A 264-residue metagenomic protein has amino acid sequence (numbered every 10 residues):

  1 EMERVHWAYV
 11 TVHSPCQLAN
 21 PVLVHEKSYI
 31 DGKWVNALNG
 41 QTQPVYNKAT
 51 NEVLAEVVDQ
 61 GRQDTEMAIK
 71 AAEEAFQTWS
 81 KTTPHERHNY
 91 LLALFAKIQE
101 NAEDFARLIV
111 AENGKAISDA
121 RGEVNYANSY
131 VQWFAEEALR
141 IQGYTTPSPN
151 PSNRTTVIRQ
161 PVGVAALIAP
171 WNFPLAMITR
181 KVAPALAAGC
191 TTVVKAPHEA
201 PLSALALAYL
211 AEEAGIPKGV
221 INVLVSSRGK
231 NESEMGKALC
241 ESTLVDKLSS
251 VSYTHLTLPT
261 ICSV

Functional and structural regions predicted by a protein language model:
M2-E56, N89, A93, N125 (+1 more regions): Terminal low-complexity tails and localization/encapsulation signals of metabolic enzymes
I30, P44, E56-M67, G215-V220 (+1 more regions): Histidine- and aromatic-rich ligand-binding microenvironments
P44, E56, L108, D119 (+4 more regions): Conserved beta-strand positions that form and line the central face of beta-propeller blades
E52-Q142, S152: Glycine-rich loop-to-alpha-helix module at the N-terminal edge of alpha/beta enzyme cores
G143-L256: Rossmann-like NAD(P) dinucleotide-binding subdomain of oxidoreductase/dehydrogenase enzymes
H255-V264: Single conserved hydrophobic/aromatic residue that forms the stacking wall/gate of nucleotide- or nucleobase-binding
